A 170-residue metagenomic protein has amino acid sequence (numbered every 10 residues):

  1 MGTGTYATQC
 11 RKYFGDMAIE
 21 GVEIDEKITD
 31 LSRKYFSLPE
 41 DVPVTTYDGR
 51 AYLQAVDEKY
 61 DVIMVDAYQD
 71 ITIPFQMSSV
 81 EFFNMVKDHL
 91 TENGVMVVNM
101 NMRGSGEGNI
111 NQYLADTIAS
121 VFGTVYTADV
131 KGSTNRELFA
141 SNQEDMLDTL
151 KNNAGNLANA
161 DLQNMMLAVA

Functional and structural regions predicted by a protein language model:
M1-V95, S105-A115, A119-V121: The AdoMet/dcAdoMet-binding core of the Class I SAM-like
T124-A170: Soluble small-group transferase modules, centered on the S-adenosyl donor enzyme superfamily
